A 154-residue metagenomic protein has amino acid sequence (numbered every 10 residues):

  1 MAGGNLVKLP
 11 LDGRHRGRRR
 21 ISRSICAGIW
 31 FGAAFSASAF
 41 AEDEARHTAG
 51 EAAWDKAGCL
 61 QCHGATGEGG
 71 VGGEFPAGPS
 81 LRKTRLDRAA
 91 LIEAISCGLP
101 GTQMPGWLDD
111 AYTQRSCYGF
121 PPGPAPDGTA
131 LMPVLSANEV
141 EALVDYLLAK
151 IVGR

Functional and structural regions predicted by a protein language model:
M1-I21: N-terminal secretory signal peptides that target proteins for export/translocation
S24-S36: Bacterial N-terminal signal peptides
A37-D55, G70, L131-M132, I151-R154: Electrostatic cytochrome c docking/interface patches
G50, K56-T66, I95, L143-L147: The canonical Cys-X-X-Cys-His
E51, G64-M132: Gly/Gly-Pro-rich "capping" loops immediately C-terminal to redox-active cysteine motifs in periplasmic/lumenal
K56, R85, P133-A137: Short, solvent-exposed loop/helix junctions and linker helices that flank or host conserved functional motifs
C59, P100-Q103, V152: Generic structural signal for secondary-structure transition and capping sites
R88-S96, A137-L148: An amphipathic alpha-helix signature
